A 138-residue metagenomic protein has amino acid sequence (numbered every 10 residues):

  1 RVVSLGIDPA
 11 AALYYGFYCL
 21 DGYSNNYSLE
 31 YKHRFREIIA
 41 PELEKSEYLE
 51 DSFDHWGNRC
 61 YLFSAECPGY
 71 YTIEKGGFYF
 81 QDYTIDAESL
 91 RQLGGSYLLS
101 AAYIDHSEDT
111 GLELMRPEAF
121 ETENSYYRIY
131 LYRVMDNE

Functional and structural regions predicted by a protein language model:
R1-E138: Extracytoplasmic
